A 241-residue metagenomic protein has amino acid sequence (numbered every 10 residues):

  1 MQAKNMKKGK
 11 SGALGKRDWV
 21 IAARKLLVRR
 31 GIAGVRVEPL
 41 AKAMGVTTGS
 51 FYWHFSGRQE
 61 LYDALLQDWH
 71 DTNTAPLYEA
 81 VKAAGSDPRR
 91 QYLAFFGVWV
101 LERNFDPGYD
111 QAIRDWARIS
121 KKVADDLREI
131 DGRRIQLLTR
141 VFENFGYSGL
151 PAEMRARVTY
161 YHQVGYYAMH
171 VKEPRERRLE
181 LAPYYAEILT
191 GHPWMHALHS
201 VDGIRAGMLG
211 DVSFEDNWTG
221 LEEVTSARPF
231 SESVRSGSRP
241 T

Functional and structural regions predicted by a protein language model:
M1-L14, H196-T241: N-terminal intrinsically disordered/low-complexity leader segments
D18, K25-A64: Helix-turn-helix
F55, L101, I113-I119: Short helix-capping/turn signature of helix-turn-helix
Q67-T74: Short, basic, alpha-helical segments at the C-terminal edge of helix-turn-helix-like DNA-binding modules
Y78, F96-G97, R114-D115, T139 (+1 more regions): Amphipathic alpha-helical segments within well-ordered protein domains
Y78-Y109, T159: Hydrophobic alpha-helical connector segments
D106-Q111, K121-G146, P151-V158: Amphipathic alpha-helical packing segments from all-alpha helical-bundle domains
F145-G207: Hydrophobic/aromatic-rich alpha-helical bundle segments in the mid-to-C-terminal region
